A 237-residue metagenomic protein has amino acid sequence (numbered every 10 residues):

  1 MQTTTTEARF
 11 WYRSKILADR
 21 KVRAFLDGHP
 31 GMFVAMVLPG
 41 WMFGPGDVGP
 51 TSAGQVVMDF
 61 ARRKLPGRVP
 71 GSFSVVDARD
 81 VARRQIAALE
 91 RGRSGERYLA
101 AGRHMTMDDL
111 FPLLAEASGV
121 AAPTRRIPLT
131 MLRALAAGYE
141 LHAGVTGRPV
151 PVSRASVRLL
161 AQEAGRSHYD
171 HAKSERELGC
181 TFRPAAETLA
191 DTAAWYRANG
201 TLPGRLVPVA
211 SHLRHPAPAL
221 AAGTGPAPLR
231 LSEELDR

Functional and structural regions predicted by a protein language model:
M1-T6, D27, G46-D47, S52-A53 (+1 more regions): Active-site "gating" loop of Rossmann-like NAD(P)-dependent oxidoreductase/epimerase domains
T6-A35: Active-site Tyr-X1-5-Lys
E7-Y12, G40-G49, P66-R79: Glycine-rich "substrate-gating" loop/helix at the edge of Rossmann-like oxidoreductase active sites
R13, V76-R79, M105, Y169 (+1 more regions): Residue-level signal for the nucleotide or nucleotide-sugar donor/cofactor binding architecture
H29-M32, G44-Q55, A88-Y98, V120-A122: Glycine/proline-rich active-site loop of Rossmann-fold NAD(P)-dependent oxidoreductases
S52, V69-L89, E96: Substrate-positioning beta->alpha
R84-V152, H171, R176-E177, E187-R237: Mid/C-terminal beta-alpha module of Rossmann-like enzyme folds, strongest in SDR-family dehydrogenases/epimerases
M107, V157-D170: Active-site loop of classical SDR/Rossmann-like NAD(P)-dependent oxidoreductases, centered on the catalytic Tyr-X3-Lys
